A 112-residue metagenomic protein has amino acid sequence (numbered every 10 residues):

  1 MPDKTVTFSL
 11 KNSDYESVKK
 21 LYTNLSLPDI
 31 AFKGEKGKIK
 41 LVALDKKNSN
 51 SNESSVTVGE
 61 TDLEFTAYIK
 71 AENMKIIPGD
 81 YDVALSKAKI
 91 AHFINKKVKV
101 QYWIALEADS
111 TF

Functional and structural regions predicted by a protein language model:
K4-F112: DNA polymerase processivity clamps
